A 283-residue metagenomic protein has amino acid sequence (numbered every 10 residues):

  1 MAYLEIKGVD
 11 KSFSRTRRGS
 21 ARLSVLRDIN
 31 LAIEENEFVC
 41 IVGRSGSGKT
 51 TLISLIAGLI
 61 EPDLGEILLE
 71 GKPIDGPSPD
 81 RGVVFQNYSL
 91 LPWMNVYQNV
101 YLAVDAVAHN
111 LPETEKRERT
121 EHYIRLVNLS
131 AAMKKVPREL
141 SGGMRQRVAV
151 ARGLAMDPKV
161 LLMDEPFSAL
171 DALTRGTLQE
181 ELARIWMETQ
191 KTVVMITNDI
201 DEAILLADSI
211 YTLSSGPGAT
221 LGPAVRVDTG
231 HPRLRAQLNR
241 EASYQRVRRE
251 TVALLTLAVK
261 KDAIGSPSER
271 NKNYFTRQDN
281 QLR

Functional and structural regions predicted by a protein language model:
V42-R44: The feature captures the beta-strand-to-loop junction immediately N-terminal to the Walker
A57: Helix-to-loop junction immediately C-terminal to a conserved catalytic motif
G65-P77: Conserved ABC transporter NBD signature motif
V84, V150: Hydrophobic anchor residue at the start of the ABC signature
M94-A103: Short coil-to-helix segment of the ABC ATPase nucleotide-binding domain corresponding to the Q-loop/switch region
P112-A132, R184: Conserved ABC ATPase "signature" region
V136-L140, M144: Conserved ABC ATPase signature
A155-K159: A short, proline-enriched helix->beta-strand linker immediately N-terminal to the Walker B motif in ABC-type P-loop
